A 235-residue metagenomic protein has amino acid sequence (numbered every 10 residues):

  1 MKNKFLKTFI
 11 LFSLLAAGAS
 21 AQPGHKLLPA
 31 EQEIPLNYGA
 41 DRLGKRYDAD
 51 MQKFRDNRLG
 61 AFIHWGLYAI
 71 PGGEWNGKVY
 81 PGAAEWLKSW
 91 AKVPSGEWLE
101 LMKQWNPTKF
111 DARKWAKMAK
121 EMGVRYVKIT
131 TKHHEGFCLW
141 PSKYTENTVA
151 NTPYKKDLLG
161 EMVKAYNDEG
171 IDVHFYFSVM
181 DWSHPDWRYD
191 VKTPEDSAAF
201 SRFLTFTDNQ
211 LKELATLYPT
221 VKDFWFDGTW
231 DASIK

Functional and structural regions predicted by a protein language model:
M1-G24: Bacterial Sec-dependent N-terminal signal peptides
Q22-K235: Mature catalytic domains of secreted/periplasmic carbohydrate-active enzymes
